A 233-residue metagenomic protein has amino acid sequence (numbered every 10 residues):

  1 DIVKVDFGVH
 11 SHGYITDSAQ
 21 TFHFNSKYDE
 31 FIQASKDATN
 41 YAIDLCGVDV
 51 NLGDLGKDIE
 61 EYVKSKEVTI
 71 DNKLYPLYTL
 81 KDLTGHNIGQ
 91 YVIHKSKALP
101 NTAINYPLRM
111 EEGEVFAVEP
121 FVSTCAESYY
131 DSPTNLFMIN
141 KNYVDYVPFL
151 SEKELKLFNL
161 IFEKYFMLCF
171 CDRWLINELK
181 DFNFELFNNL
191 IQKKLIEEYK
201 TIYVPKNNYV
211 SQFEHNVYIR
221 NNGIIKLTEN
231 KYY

Functional and structural regions predicted by a protein language model:
D1-Y233: Active-site neighborhoods and metal-handling regions in enzymes and metal-associated proteins
